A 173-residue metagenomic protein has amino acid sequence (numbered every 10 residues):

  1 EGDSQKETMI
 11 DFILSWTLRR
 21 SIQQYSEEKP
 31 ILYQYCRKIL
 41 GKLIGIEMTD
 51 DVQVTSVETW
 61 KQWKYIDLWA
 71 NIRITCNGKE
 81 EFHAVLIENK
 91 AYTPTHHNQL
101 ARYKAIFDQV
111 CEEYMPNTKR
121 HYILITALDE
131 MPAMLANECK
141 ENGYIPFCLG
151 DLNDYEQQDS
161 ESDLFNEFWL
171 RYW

Functional and structural regions predicted by a protein language model:
E1-W173: Charged, terminal alpha-helix-loop-beta segments that serve as non-catalytic nucleic-acid engagement and/or assembly
